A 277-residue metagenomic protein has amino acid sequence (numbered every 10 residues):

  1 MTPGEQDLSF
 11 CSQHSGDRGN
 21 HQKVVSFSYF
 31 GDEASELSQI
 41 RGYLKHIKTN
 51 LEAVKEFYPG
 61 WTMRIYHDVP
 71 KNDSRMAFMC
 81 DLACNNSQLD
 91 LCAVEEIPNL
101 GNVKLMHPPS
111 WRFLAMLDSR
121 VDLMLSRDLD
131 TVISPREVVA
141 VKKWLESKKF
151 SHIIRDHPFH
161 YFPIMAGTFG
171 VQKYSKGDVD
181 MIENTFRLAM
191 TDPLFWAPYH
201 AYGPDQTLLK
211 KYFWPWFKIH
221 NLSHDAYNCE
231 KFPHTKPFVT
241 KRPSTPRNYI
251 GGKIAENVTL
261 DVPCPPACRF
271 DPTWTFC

Functional and structural regions predicted by a protein language model:
M1-R41, C84-S87, D261-C277: Juxtamembrane luminal stem/stalk of type II transmembrane Golgi/ER carbohydrate-processing enzymes
D32-Y43, K71-S74, G101-K104, L194-H200: Short, flexible/disordered intra-domain loops and linkers
T49-W61: Short, acidic, metal-binding catalytic loop of nucleotide-sugar glycosyltransferases
T62-P70: Short internal beta-strands
V69-L123, V132: Active-site-proximal specificity loops/subdomain of glycosyltransferases
T131-M165: Conserved donor-nucleotide/metal-binding helix-loop-beta segment in metal-dependent transferases, i.e., the alpha-helix
I153, H157-C277: Catalytic core and acceptor-binding pocket of nucleotide-sugar-dependent glycosyltransferases
